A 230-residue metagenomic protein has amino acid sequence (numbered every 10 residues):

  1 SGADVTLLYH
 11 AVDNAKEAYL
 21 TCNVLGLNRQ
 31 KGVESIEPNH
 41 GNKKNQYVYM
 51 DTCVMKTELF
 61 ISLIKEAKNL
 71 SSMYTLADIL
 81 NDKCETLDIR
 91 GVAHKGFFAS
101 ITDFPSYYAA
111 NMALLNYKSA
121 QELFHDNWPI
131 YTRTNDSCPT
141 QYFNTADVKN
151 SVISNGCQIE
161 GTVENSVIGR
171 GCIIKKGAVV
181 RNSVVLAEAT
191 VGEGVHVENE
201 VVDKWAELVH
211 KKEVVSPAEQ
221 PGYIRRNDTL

Functional and structural regions predicted by a protein language model:
S1-L63: Conserved core of the sugar-phosphate nucleotidyltransferase
E58, A67-L230: Left-handed beta-helix
